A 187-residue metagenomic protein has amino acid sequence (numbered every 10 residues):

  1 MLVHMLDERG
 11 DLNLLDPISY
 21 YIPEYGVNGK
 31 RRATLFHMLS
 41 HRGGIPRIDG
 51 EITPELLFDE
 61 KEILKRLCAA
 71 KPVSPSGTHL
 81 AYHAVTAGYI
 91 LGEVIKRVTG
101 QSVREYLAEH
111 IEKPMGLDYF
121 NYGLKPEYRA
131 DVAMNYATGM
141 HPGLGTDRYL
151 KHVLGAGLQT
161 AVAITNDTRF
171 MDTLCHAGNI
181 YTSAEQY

Functional and structural regions predicted by a protein language model:
M1-L15, I90-K96, Y187: Active-site SXXK
M1-M5, D16, Y20, F36 (+1 more regions): N-terminal, well-ordered alpha-helical segments
L6-R9, G26, E51: Short coil/turn segments at secondary-structure boundaries
N13-N28, K113-P114: Short, glycine/proline-biased beta-turn/loop segments that scaffold the active-site neighborhood
N28-Y187: Short, surface-exposed loop or secondary-structure junction motifs that flank catalytic or metal-binding residues
